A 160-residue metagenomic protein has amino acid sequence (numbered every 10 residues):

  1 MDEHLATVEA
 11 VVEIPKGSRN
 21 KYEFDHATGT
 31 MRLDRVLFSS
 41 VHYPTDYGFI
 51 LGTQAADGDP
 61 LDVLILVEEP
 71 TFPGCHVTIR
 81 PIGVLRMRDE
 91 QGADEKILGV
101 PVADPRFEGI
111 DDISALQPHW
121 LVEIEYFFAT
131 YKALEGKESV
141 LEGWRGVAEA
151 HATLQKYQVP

Functional and structural regions predicted by a protein language model:
M1-P160: Hydrophobic N-terminal alpha-helices or hydrophobic patches in metabolic proteins across all domains of life
